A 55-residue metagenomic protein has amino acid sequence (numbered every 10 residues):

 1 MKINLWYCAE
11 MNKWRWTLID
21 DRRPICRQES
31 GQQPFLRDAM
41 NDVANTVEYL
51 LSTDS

Functional and structural regions predicted by a protein language model:
M1-R15, Y49: Short N-terminal "domain-start" leader segments that mark the transition from disordered tails or signal peptides into
C8-E10, D21, L36: Generic structural motif
R23-D38: A short, exposed loop/beta-hairpin motif centered on an aromatic-Gly-Thr core
N45-S55: Short arginine-rich
